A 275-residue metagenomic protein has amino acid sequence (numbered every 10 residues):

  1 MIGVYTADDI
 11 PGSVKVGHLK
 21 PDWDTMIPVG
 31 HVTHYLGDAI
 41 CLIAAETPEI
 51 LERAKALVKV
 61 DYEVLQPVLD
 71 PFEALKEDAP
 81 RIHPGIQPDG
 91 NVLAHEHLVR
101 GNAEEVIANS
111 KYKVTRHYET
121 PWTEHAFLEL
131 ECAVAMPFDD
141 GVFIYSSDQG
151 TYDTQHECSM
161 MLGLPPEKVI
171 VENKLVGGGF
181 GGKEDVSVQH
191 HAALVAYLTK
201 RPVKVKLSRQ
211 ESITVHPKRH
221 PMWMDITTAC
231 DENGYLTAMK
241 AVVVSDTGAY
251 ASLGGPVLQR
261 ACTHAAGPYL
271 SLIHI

Functional and structural regions predicted by a protein language model:
M1-A7, L42-D61, A133-T199, P256-A261: Alpha-helical support elements that line or immediately flank enzyme active sites and cofactor-binding pockets
M1-G90, K113-R116, L198, H264: Flexible, low-hydrophobicity surface segments
M1-I2, G30, G37-I40, E46 (+8 more regions): Short coil/turn connectors at secondary-structure junctions
A7, E167-K174, R201-Q210, T237-V242: Beta-strand segments within the central parallel beta-sheet cores of soluble alpha/beta enzyme folds
D9-G12, L128, T151-Y152, V176-G177 (+1 more regions): Short acidic loop-to-helix transition motifs that present clustered carboxylates
G12, I50-F72, E96, D153-T154 (+3 more regions): Gly/Pro-rich active-site capping loops and adjacent beta-alpha segments that organize cofactor/substrate pockets
P21-L51, F180-E232: Glycine-rich and small/hydrophobic secondary-structure elements
P80-L162: Helix-loop-helix junctions that connect adjacent transmembrane helices in secondary transporters/permeases, recognized
